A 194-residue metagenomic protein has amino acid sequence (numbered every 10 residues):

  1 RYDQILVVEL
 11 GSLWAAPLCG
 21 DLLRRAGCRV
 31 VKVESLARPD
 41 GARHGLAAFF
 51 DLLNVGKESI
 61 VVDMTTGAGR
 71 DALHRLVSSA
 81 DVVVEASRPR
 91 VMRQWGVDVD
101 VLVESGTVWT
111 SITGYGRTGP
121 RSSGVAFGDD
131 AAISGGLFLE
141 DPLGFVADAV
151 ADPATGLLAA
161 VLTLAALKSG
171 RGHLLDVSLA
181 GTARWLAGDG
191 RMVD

Functional and structural regions predicted by a protein language model:
R1-D194: N-terminal helix-loop segment corresponding to the beta1-alpha1 unit of nucleotide/adenylate-binding folds
